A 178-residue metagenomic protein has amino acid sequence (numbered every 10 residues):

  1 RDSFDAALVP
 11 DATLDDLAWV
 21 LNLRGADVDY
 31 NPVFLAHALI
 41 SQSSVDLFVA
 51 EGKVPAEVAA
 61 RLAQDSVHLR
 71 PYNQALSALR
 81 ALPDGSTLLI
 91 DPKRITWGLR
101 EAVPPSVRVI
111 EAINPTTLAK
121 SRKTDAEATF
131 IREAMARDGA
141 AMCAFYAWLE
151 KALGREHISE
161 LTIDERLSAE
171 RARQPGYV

Functional and structural regions predicted by a protein language model:
R1-V178: Active-site neighborhoods and metal-handling regions in enzymes and metal-associated proteins
